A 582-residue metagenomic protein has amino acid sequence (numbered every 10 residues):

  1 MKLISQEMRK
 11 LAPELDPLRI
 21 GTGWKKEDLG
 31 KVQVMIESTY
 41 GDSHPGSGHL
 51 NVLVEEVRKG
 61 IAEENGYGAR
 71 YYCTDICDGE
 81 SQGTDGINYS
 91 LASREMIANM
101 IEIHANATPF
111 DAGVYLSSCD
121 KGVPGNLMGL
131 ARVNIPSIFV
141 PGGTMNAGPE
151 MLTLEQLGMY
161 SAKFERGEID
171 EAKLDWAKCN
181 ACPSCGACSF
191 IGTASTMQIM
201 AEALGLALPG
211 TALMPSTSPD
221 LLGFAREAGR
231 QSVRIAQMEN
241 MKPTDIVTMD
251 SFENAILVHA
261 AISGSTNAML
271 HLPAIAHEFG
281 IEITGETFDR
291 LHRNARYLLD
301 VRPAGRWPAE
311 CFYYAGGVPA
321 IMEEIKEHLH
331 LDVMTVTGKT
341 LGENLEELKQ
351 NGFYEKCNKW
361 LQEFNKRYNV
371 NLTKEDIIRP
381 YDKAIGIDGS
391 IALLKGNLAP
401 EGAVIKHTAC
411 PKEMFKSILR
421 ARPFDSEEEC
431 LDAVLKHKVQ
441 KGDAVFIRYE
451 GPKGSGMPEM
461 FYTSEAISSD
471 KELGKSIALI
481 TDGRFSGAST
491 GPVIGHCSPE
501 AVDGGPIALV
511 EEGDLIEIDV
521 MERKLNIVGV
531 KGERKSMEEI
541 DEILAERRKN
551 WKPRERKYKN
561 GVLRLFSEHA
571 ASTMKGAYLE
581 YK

Functional and structural regions predicted by a protein language model:
M1-G46, E55-C73, G79, D85-S90 (+5 more regions): Catalytic or ion-coupling anion/metal-binding cores of large enzyme and transporter domains
H49: Glycine-/small-residue-enriched capping loops at alpha/beta junctions
V52: Acidic/charged coordination and interface sites in well-structured regions
S90-N99: Glycine-rich, highly charged phosphate/nucleotide-binding loops
A105-N126, I138-P141: A short, small-residue-rich loop immediately preceding and capping a beta-strand
